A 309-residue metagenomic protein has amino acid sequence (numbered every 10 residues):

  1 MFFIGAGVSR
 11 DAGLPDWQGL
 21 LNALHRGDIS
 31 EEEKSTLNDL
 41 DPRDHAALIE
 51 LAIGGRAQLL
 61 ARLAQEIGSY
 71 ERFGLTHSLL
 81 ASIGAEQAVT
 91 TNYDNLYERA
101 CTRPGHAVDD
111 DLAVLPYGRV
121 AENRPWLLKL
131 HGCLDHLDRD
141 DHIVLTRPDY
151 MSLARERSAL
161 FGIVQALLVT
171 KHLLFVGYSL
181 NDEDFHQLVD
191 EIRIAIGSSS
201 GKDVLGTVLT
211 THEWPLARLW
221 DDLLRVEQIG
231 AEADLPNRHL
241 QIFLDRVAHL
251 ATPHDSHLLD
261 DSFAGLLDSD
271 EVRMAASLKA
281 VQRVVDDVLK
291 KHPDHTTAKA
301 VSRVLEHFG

Functional and structural regions predicted by a protein language model:
M1, V8-P15, G19, H45-D110 (+1 more regions): Metabolite-binding pocket within alpha/beta catalytic cores that recognizes anionic/polar moieties
M1-F2, V8-A12, G55, L80-I83 (+3 more regions): SIR2/sirtuin-family catalytic core signature
L24-D41: Conserved phosphoryl-transfer catalytic core
I67-G74, M151-S158, E183: Conserved phosphate-coordination/catalytic loops
D94-N95, G132-H136, S179-N181: Short acidic/polar capping segments at secondary-structure boundaries
A113, L145-G162, L188-D190: Active-site glycine-rich loop that binds ribose-phosphate moieties when present
A121, W126-H136, D140-I143: Class I SAM-dependent methyltransferase SAM-binding "motif I" and its flanking Rossmann-like core
R139-R155, V169-D182: Acidic/glycine-enriched edge-of-secondary-structure segments
